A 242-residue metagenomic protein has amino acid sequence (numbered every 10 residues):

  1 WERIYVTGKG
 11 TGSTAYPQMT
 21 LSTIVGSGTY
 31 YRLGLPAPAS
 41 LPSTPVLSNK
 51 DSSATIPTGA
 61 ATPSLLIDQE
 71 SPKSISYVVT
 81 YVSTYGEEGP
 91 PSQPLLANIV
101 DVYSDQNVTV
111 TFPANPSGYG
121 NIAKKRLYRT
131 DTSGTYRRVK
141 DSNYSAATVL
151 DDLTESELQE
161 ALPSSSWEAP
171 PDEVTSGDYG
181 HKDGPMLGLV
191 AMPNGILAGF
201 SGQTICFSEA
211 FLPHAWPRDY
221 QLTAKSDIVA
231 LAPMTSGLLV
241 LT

Functional and structural regions predicted by a protein language model:
W1-G195, S201-Q203, F207, P213-D219: Disordered, low-complexity "stalk" and linker segments at domain junctions of extracellular and cell-surface proteins
E2-R3, G195-I196, K225-T242: Beta-sheet-dominated scaffold domains
P72, G120, V190, A224 (+2 more regions): Active-site-proximal structural scaffolding
G184, P217-R218, A224-S226, P233: Intrinsically disordered, low-complexity segments enriched in polar/charged residues with Gly/Pro, especially when
